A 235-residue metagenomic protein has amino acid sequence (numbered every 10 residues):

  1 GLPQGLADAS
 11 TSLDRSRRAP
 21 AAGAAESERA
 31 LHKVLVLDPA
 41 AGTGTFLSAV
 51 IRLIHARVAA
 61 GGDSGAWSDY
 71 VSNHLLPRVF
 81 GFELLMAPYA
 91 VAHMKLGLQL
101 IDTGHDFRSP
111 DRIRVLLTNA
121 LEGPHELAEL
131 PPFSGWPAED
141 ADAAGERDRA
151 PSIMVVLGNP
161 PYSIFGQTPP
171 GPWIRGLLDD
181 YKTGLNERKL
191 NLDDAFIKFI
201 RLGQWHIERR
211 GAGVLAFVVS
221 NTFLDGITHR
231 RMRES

Functional and structural regions predicted by a protein language model:
G1-E234: SAM-dependent methyltransferase catalytic region
